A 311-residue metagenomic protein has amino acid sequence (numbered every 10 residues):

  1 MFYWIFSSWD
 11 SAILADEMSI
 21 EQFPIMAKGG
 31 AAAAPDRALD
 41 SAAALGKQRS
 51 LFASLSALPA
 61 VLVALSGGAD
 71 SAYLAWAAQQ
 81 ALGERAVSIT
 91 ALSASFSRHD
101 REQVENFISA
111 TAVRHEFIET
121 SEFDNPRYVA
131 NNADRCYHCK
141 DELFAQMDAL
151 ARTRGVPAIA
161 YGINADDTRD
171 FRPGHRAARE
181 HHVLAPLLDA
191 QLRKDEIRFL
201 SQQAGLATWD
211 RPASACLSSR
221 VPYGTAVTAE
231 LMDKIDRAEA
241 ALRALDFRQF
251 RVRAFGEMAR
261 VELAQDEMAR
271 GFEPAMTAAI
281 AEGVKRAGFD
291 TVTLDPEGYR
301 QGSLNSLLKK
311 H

Functional and structural regions predicted by a protein language model:
D10-E17, A34: Acidic, Ala/Val/Gly-enriched low-complexity intrinsically disordered segments
S19-Q203, A244, A259, A278-F289 (+2 more regions): ATP-dependent adenylation/nucleotidyltransferase module used to activate substrates
L188-K194, R198-L242, R248-V252, G256: Mid-to-C-terminal catalytic subdomains of enzymes that bind/position adenosyl phosphate moieties or nucleic-acid
A254-Q265: Short, aliphatic-rich beta-strand segments
M268-M276: Short, conserved charged micro-motifs
G302-H311: Short, low-order "capping/linker" segments at domain edges
